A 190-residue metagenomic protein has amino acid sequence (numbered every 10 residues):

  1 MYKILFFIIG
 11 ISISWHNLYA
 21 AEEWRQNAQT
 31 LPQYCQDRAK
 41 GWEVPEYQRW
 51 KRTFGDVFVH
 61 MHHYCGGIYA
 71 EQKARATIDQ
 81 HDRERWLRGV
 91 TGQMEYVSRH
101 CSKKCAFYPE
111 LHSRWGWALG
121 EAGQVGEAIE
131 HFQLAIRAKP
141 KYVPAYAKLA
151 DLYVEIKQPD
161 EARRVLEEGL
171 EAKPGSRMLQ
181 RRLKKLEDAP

Functional and structural regions predicted by a protein language model:
Y19-G66: N-terminal alpha-helical interaction modules that lie
W24-N27, L31-D37, E155, R164-P190: Terminal, low-structured helical/coil segments at or just beyond the last alpha-helical repeat
C35-E46, T53, R75, T91 (+4 more regions): A conserved position within tetratricopeptide repeats
R83-D151: Alpha-helical adaptor scaffolds
